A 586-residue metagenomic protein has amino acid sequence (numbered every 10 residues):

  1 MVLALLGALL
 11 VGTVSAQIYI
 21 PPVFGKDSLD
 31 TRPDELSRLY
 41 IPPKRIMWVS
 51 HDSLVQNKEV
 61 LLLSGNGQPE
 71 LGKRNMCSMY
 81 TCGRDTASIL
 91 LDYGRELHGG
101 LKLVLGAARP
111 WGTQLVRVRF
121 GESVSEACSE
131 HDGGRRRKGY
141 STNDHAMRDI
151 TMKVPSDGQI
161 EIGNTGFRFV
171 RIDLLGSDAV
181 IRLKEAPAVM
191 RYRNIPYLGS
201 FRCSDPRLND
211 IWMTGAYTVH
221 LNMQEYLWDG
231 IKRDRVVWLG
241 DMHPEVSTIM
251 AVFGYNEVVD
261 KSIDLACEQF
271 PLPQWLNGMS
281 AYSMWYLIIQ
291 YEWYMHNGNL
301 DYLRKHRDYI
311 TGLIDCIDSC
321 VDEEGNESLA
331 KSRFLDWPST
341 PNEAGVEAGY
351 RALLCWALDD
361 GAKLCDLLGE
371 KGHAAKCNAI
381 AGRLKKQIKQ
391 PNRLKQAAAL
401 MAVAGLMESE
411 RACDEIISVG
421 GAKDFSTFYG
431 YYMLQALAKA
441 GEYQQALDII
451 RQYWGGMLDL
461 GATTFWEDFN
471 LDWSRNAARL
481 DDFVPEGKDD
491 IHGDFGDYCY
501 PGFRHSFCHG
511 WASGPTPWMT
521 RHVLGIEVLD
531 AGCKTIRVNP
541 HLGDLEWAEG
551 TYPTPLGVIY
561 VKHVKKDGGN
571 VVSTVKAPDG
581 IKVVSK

Functional and structural regions predicted by a protein language model:
M1-I18: Bacterial Sec-dependent N-terminal signal peptides
Q17-E225, D241, E257-V259, D301 (+1 more regions): Extracellular/oxidizing-compartment recognition motifs
F24-G25, T31-D34, K44, W48 (+4 more regions): Non-catalytic C-terminal accessory modules of carbohydrate-active enzymes
E126-A127, F169, D178-T214, V219-L221 (+9 more regions): Active-site acid/base region of carbohydrate-active enzymes
Y291, A362, M401-A402, M433-L434: Conserved small-residue packing positions in alpha-helical repeats and bundles
E410-S418, I450: Alpha-helical repeat scaffolds
G421-L460: Repeat-solenoid scaffold signature
